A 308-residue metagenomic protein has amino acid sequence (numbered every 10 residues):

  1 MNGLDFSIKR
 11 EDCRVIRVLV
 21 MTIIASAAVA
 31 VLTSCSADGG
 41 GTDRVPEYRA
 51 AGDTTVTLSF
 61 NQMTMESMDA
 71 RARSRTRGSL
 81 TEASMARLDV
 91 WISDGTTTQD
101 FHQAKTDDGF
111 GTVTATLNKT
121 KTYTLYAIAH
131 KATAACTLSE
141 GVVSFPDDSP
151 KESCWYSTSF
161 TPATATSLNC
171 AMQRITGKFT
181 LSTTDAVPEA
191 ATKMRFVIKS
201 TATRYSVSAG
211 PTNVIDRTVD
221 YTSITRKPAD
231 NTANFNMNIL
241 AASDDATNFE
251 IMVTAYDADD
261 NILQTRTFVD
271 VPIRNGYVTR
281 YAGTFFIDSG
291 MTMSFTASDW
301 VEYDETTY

Functional and structural regions predicted by a protein language model:
M1-R17: N-terminal secretory signal peptides that target proteins for export/translocation
R14-A27: Sec-dependent N-terminal signal peptides
V31-S34: C-terminal motif of bacterial Sec signal peptides marking the signal peptidase cleavage site
S36-D43: Bacterial lipoprotein signal-peptidase II cleavage site
A37, T57-S59, T64-K178: Short, low-hydrophobicity acidic/polar segments
V45-M63: Post-signal peptide N-terminal segment of mature Sec-exported envelope proteins
S79-L138, T192-I273, E305-Y308: Tryptophan-paired
V143-I175, T180-T184, F268-Y308: Extracellular beta-sheet/turn segments enriched in Thr/Pro/Gly and aliphatic residues
